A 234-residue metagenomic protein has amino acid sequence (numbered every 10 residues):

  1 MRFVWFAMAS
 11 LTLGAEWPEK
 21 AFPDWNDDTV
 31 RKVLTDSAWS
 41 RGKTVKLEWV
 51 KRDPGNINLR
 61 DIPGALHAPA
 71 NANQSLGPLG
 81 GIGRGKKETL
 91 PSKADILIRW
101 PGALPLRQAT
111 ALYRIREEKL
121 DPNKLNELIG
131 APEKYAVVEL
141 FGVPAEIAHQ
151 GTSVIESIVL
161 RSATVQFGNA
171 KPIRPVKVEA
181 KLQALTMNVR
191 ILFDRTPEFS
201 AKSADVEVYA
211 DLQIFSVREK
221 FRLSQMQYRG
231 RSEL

Functional and structural regions predicted by a protein language model:
R2-T12: Sec-dependent N-terminal signal peptides
A15-L234: PEST-like low-complexity, intrinsically disordered acidic/proline/serine-rich tracts that flank trafficking/processing
